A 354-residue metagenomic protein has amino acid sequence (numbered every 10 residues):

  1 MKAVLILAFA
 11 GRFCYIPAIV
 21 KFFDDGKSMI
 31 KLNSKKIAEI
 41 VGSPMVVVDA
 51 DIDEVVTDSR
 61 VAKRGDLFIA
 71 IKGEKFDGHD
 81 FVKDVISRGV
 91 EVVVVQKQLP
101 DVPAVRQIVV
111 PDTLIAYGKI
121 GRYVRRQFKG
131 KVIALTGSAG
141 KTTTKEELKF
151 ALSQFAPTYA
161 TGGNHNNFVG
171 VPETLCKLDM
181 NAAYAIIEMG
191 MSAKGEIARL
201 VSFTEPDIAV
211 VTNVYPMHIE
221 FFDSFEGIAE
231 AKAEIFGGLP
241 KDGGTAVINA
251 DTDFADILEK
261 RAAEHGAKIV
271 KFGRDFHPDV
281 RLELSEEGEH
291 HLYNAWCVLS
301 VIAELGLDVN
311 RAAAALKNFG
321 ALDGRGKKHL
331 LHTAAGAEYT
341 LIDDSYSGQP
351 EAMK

Functional and structural regions predicted by a protein language model:
M1-F13: Positively charged N-terminal leader segments that act as targeting/secretion signals
G11, Y15, I19-K119, E287 (+1 more regions): N-terminal leader/targeting and accessory segments in enzymes
V20-D25, K35-V41, A116-A250, D256-H265 (+1 more regions): Phosphate-binding loop of NTP-binding sites
K36-E39, L99-A104, V210-Y339: Acidic, Mg2+-coordinating active-site environments of NTP-dependent enzymes
M45, Q107-V109, V132, P157-A160 (+2 more regions): Conserved beta-strand scaffold positions in the cores of enzyme catalytic domains, especially in NTP/NDP-utilizing
A70-K75, L341-P350: Short, glycine-rich nucleotide/cofactor-binding loops
E188, H291, T340-S345: Active-site-proximal beta-strand elements of phosphoester/diester hydrolases
A321-G324, Y346-M353: Glycine-rich phosphate/pyrophosphate-binding beta-alpha loops
